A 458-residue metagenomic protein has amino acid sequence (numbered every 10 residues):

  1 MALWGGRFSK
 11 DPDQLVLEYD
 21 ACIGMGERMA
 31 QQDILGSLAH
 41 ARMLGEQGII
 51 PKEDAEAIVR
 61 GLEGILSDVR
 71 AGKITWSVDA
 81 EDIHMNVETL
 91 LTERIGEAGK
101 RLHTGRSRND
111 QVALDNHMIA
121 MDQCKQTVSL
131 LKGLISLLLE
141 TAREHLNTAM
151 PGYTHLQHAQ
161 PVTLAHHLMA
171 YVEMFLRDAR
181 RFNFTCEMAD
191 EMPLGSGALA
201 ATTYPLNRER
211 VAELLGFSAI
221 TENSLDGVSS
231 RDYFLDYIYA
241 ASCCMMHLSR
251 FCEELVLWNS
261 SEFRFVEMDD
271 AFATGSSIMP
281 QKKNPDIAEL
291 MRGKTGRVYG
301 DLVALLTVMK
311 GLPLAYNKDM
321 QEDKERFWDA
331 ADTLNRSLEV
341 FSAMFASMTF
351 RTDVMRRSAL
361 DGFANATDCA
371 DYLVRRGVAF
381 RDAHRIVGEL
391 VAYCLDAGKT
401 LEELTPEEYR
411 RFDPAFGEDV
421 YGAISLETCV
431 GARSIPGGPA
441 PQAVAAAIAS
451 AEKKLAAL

Functional and structural regions predicted by a protein language model:
M1-A201, L206-E213, T274-G275, D286 (+4 more regions): A helix-coil-helix interface module used to build multimeric assemblies and to scaffold catalytic/cofactor sites
M1-G36, E97-A98, M279-L458: Glycine-rich cofactor/substrate-binding loops
H40-I50, T163-H166, L235-C243, D368-G377: Short, well-ordered beta-strand elements within core beta-sheets of diverse protein domains
A41, L62, L138, A241 (+3 more regions): Short alpha-helical scaffolding segments that buttress acidic/His motifs in well-ordered protein cores
G45, V69, A142, F251 (+4 more regions): Hydrophobic residues in alpha-helical segments
I49-I50, I74, F263-R264, A379 (+1 more regions): Conserved hydrophobic residue
E53-I58, G133-L137, F182, W258-E262 (+3 more regions): Short alpha-helical "patches" and their helix-cap loops
H117-V128, R143, P151, Q157-G311 (+4 more regions): Charged, flexible cofactor/metal-binding loops and thiol motifs
